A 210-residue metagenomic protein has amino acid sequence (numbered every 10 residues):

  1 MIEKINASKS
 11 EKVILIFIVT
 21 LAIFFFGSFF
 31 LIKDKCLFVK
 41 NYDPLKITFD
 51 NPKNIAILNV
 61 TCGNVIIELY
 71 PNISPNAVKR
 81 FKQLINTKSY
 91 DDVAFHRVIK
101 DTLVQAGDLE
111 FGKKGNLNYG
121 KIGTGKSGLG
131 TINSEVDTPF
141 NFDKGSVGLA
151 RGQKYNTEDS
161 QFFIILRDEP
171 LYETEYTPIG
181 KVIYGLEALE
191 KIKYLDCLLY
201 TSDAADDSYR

Functional and structural regions predicted by a protein language model:
I2-S202, S208-R210: Cyclophilin-like peptidyl-prolyl cis-trans isomerases
